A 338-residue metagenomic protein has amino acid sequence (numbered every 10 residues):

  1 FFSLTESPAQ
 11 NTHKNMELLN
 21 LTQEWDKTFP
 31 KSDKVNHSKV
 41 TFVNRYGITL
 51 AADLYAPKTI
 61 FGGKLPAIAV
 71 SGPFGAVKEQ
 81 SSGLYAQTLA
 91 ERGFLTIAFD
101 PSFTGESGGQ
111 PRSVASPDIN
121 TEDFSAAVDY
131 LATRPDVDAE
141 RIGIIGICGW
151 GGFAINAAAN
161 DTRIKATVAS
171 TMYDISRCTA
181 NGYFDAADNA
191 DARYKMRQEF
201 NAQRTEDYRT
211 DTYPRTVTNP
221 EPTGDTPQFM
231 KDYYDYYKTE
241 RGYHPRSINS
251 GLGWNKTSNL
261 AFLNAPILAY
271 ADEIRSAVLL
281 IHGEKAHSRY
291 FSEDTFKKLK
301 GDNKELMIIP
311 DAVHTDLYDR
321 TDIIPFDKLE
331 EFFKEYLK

Functional and structural regions predicted by a protein language model:
L18-G63: N-terminal cap/lid segment of alpha/beta-hydrolase-fold proteins
G63-P73: Short beta-strand element of the alpha/beta-hydrolase
G75-Q87, P101: The serine-hydrolase catalytic nucleophile loop
T88-G108: Conserved alpha/beta-hydrolase
V114-P135: Alpha/beta-hydrolase active-site loop
I155-T239: Alpha/beta-hydrolase-fold enzymes
I274, L280-H282: Short beta-strand/loop motif that positions the catalytic acidic residue of the alpha/beta-hydrolase fold
A312-I323: Catalytic histidine-centered segment of alpha/beta-hydrolase-like enzymes
